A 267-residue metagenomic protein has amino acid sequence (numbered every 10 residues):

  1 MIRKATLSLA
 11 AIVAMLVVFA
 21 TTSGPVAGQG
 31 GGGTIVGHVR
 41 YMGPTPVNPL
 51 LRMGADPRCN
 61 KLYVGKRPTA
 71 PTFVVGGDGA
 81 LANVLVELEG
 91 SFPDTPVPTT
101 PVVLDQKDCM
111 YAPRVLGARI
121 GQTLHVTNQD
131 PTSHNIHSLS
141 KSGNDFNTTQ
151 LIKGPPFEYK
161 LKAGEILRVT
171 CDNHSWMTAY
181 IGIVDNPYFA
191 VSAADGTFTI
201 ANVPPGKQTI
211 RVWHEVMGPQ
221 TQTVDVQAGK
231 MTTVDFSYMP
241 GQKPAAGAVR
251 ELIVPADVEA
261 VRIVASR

Functional and structural regions predicted by a protein language model:
M1-K4: Positively charged n-region of N-terminal signal peptides that target proteins for export
T6-L7, R262: Intrinsically disordered, low-complexity segments enriched in glycine/proline and serine/threonine
L9-T21: Bacterial N-terminal signal peptides
G24-R267: Extracytoplasmic copper-binding redox domains, predominantly the cupredoxin/blue-copper superfamily
